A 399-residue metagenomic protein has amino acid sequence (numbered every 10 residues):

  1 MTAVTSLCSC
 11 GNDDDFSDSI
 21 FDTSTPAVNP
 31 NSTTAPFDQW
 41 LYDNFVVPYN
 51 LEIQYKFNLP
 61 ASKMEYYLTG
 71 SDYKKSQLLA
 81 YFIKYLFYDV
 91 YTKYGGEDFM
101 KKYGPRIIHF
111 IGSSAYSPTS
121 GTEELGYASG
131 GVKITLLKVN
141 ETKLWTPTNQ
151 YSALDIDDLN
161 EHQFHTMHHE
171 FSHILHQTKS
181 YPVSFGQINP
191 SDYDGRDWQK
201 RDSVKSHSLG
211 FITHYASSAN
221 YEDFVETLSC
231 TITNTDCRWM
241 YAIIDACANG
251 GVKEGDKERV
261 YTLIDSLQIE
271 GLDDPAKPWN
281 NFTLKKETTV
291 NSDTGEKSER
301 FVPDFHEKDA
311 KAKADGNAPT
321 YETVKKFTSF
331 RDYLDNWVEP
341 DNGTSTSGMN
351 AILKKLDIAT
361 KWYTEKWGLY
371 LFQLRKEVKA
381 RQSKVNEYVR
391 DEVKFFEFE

Functional and structural regions predicted by a protein language model:
T5-S9: C-terminal motif of bacterial Sec signal peptides marking the signal peptidase cleavage site
G11-K101, N342-E399: Acidic/polar, low-complexity intrinsically disordered N-terminal segments immediately downstream of a Sec signal
D15, Q77-V139: Auxiliary, metal-adjacent structural segments of Zn-dependent hydrolase domains
E65-Y73, L144, Q150-D158, H162 (+2 more regions): Second-shell loop/turn segments in exported
K84, Y88, T92, S172-S180 (+3 more regions): Sec-exported extracytoplasmic/periplasmic mature domains
Q150-P182, V225: Active-site recognition of the HExxH zinc-binding catalytic motif
M167-K205: Short helix-loop boundary/capping segments
Y193-E399: Metalloprotease/metallohydrolase-associated module, dominated by Zn2+-dependent proteases
